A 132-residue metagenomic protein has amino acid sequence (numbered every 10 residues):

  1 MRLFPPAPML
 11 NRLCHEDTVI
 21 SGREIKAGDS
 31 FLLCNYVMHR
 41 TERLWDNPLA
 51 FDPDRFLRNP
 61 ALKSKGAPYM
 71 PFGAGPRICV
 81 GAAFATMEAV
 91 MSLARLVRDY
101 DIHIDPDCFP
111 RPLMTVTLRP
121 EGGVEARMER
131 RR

Functional and structural regions predicted by a protein language model:
M1-S21: Conserved cytochrome P450 K-helix E-x-x-R motif and the immediately C-terminal K′/meander segment
D17, L33-A61: Conserved cytochrome P450 K-helix/beta-meander segment immediately N-terminal to the heme-binding cysteine loop
I20, K26-A27: Residue-level recognition of short, solvent-exposed, well-ordered loop/turn junctions that link secondary-structure
A83-L118: Cytochrome P450 heme-binding "Cys pocket" and the immediately downstream C-terminal segment
G123-R132: C-terminal helix/juxtamembrane-tail motif
